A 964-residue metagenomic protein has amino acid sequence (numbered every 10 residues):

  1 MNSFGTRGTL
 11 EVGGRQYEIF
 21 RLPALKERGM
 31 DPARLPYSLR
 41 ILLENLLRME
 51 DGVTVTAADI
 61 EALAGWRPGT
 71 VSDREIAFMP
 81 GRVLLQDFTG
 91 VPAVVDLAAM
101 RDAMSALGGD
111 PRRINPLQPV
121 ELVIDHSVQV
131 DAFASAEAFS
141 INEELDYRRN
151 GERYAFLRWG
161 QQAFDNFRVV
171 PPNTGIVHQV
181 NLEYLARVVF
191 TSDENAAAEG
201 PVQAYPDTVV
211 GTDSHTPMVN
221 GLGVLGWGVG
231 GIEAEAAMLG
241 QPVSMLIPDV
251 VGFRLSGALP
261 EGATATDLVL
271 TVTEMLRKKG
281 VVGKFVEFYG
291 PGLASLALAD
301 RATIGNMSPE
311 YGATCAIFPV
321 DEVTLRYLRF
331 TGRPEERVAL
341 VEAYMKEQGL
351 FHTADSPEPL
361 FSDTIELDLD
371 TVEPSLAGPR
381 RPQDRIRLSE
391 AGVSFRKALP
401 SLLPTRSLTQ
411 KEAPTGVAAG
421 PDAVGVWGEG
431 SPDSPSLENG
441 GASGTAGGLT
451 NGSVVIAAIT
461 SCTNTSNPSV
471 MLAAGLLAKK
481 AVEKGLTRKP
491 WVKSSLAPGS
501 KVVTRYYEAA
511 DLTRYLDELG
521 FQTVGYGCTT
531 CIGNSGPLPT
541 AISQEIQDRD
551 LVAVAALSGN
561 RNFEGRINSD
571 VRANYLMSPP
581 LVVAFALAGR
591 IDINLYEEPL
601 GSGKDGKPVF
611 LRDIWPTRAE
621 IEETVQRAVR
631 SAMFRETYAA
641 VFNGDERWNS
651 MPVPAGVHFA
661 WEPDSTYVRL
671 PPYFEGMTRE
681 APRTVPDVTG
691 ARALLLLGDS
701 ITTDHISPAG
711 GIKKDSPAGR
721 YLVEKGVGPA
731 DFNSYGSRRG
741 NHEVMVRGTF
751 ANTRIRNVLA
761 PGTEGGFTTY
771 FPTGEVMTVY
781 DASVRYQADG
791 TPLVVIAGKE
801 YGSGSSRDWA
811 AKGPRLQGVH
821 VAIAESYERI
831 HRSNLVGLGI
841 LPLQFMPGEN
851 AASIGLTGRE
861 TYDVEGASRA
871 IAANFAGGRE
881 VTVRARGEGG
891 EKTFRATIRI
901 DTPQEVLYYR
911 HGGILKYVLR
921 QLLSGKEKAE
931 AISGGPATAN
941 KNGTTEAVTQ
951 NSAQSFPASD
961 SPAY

Functional and structural regions predicted by a protein language model:
M1-M79, E121, G656, A660 (+1 more regions): Acidic/polar, glycine-rich intrinsically disordered N-terminal extensions of enzymes
D51-A258, A265-L270, P374-A377, R396-F521 (+10 more regions): Long, structured ligand/cofactor-binding scaffold of large enzymes
M79, L97-E152, F288, L293-G420 (+5 more regions): Terminal amphipathic helices with adjacent charged low-complexity linkers/tails
A186, G200-H352, D368, V470-K493 (+3 more regions): Mobile "lid/hinge" segments at catalytic clefts and subdomain interfaces of large enzymes
Y289-L296, N560, S783-V784, A788-E828: Extracellular/luminal Protease-associated
G603-R618, H831-Y908: Acidic, glycine-rich flexible loop/linker segments
G656-D731: Segments forming glycine/polar-rich beta-alpha architectures that bind adenosine-containing cofactors
I932-Y964: A charge-rich, low-complexity, intrinsically flexible signal that marks solvent-exposed coils, linkers, repeats
